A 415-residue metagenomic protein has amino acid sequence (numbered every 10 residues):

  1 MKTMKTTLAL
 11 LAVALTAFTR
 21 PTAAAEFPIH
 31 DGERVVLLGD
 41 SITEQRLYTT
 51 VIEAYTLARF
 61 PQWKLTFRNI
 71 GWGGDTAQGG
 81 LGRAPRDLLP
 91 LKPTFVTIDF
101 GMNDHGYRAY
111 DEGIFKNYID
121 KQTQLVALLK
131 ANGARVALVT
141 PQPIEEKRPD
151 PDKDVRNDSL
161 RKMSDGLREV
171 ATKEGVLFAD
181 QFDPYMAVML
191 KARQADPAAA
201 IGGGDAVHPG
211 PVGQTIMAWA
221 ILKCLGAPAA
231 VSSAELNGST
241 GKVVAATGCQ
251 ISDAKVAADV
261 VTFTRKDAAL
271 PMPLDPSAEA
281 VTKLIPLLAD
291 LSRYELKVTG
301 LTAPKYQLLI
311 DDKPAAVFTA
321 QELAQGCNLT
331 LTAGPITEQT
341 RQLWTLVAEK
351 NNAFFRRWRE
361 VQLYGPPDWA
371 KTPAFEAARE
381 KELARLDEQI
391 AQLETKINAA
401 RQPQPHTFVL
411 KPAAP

Functional and structural regions predicted by a protein language model:
M1-T6: Positively charged n-region of N-terminal signal peptides that target proteins for export
T7-A17: Bacterial N-terminal signal peptides
T19-A25: Boundary at the C-terminal end of the N-terminal hydrophobic targeting segment
P28-D31, T50-R68, D75-P415: Alpha-helical cap/lid subdomain in secreted, periplasmic, or secretory-pathway luminal O-acyl-processing enzymes
E33-L47, G73-T76: Catalytic nucleophile-elbow at a beta strand-turn-alpha helix junction centered on a G-D-S/GDSL motif, marking
